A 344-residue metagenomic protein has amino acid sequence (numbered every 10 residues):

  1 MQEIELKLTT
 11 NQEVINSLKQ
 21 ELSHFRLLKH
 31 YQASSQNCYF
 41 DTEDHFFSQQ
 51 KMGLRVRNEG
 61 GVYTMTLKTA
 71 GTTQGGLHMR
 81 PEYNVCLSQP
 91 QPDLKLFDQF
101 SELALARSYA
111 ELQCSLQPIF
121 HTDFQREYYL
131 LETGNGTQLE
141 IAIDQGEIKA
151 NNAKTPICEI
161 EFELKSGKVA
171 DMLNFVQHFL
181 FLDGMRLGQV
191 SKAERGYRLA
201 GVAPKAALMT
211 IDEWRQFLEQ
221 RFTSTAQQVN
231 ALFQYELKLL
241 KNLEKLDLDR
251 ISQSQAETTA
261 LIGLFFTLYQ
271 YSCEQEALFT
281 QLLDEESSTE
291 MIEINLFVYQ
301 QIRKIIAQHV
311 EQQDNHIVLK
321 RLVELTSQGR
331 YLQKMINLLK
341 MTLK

Functional and structural regions predicted by a protein language model:
M1-K344: Function-determining surface determinants
